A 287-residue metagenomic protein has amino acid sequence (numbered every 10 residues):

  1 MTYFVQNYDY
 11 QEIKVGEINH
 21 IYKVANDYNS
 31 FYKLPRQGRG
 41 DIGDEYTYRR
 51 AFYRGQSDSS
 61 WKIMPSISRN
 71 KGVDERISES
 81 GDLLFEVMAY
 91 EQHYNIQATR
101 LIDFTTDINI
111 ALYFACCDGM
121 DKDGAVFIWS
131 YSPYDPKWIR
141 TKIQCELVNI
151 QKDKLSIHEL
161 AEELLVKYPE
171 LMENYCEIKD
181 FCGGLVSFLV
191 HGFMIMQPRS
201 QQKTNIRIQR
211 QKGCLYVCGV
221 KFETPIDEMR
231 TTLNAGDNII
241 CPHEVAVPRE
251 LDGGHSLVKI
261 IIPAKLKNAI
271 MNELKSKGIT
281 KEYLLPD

Functional and structural regions predicted by a protein language model:
M1-D287: Catalytic-core elements of nucleic-acid end-processing and repair enzymes
